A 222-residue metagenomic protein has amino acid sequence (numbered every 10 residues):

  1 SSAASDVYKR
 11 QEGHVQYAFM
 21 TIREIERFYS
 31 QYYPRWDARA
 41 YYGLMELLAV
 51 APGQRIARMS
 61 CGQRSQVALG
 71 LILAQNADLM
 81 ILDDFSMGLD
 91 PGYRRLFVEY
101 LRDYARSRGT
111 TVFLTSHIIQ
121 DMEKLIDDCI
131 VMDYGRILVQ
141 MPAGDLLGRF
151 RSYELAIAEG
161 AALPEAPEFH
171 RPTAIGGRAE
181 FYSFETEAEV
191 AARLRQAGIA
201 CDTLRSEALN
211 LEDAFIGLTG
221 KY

Functional and structural regions predicted by a protein language model:
S1-Y8: Short, small-residue-biased leader/transition segments that mark boundaries at the very start of proteins
Q11-V67: ABC-family P-loop ATPase nucleotide-binding domains
M80-D84: Catalytic Walker B motif of ABC-type/P-loop ATPase nucleotide-binding domains
S86-M87, I119: Short loop immediately C-terminal to the Walker-B catalytic DE motif in ABC-type ATPase nucleotide-binding domains
P91-Y93: Helix N-cap at the start of a conserved alpha-helix in ABC-type nucleotide-binding domains
L96-E185: ABC transporter nucleotide-binding domain
S183-Y222: C-terminal coupling/interaction segments
